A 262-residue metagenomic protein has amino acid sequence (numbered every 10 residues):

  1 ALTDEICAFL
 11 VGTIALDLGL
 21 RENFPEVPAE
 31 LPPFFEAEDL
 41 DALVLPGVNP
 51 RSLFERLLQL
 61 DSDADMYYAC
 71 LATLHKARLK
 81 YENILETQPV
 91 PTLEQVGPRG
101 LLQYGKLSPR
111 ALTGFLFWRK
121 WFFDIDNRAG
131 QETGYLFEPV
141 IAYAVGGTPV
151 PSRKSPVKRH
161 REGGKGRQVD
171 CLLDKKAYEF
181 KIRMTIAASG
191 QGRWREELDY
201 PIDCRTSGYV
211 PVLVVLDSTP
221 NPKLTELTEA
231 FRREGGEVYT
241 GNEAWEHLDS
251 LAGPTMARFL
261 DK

Functional and structural regions predicted by a protein language model:
A1-I141: Interdomain/boundary linker segments immediately adjacent to catalytic/signaling cores
G146-K262: Catalytic core segments in nucleotide and nucleic-acid processing enzymes
